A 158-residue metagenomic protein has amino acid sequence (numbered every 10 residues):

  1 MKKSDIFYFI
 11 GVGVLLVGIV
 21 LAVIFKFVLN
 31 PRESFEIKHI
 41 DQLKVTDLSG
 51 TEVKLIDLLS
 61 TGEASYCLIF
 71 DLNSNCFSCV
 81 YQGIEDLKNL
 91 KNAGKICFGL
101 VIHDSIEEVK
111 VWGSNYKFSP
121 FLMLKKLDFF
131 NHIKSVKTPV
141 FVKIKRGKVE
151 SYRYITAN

Functional and structural regions predicted by a protein language model:
M1-L16: N-terminal Sec-pathway targeting helices
F9, V20-L59: N-terminal "domain-start" segment that seeds a small globular fold
L58-V80, L87: Short active-site neighborhood of thiol/selenol oxidoreductases, capturing the structured segment around
S65-I69, K95-L100, F121-L122: Hydrophobic beta-strand segments of well-ordered beta-sheets in folded domains
F70-N75, V101-S105, I155: Structural motif
S78-N115: Structural microenvironment flanking redox-active thiols in thiol-disulfide oxidoreductases
G113-L124: Active-site regions of enzymes building and remodeling cell-envelope glycoconjugates
F118, L127-N158: Thiol/disulfide oxidoreductase modules built on the thioredoxin-like
